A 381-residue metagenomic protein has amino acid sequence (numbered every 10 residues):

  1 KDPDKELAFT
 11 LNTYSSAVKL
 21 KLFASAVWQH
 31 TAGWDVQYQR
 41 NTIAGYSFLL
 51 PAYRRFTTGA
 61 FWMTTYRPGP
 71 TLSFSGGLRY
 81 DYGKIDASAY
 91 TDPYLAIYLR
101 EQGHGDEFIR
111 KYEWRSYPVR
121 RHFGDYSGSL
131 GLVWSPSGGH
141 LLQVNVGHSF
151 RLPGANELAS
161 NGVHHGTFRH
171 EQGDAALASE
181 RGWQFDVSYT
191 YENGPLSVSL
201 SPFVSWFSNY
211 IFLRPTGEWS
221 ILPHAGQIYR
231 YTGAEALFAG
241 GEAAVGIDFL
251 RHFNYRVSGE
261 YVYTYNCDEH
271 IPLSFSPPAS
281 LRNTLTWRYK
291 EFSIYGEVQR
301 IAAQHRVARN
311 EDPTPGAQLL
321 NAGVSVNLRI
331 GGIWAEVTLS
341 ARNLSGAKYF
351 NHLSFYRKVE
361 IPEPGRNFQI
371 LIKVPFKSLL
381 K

Functional and structural regions predicted by a protein language model:
K1-P118, H122-S129, V133-S135, E192 (+2 more regions): Face-selective signature of the C-terminal outer-membrane beta-barrel domain
D4-N12, L49-F56, A96-Y98, P118-G124 (+5 more regions): Replace "Gram-negative outer membrane beta-barrel proteins" with "bacterial and organellar outer membrane beta-barrel
S16-A24, A60-Y66, L130-W134, V187-Y191 (+7 more regions): Residues on the lipid-exposed face of transmembrane beta-strands in outer-membrane beta-barrel proteins
A26-H30, T71-F74, G139-L142, P195-V198 (+4 more regions): Repeated loop/turn-to-beta-strand initiation elements of outer-membrane beta-barrel proteins
V36-T42, Y80-D86, V146-L152, A159-N161 (+7 more regions): Transmembrane beta-strands of outer-membrane beta-barrel pores
H104-S135, H140-L141, H148-W206, I221-G241 (+4 more regions): Outer-membrane beta-barrel signature, preferentially recognizing the C-terminal barrel domain of Gram-negative
S197-S199, F203-F207, I211, T216 (+3 more regions): Gram-negative outer-membrane beta-barrel transporters
W206-S208, L213, H252, A303-R306 (+1 more regions): C-terminal beta-signal and adjacent terminal beta-strands/loops of Gram-negative outer-membrane beta-barrel proteins
